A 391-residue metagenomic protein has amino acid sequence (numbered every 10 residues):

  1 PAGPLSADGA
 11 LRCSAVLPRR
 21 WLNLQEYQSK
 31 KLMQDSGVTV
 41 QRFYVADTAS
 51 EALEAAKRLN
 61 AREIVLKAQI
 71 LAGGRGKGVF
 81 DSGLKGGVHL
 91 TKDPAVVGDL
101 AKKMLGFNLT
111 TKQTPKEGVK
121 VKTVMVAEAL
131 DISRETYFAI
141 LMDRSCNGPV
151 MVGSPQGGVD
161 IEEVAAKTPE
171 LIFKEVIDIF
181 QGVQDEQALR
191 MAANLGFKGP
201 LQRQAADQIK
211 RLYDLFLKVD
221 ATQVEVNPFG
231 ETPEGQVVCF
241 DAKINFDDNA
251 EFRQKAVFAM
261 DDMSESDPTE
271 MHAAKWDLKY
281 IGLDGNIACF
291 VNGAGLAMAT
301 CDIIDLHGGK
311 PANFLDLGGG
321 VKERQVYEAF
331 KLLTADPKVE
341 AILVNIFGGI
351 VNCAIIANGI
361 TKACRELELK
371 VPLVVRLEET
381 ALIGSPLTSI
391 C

Functional and structural regions predicted by a protein language model:
A2-V226, G230-V344, A354-L367, E378-C391: ATP-dependent carboxylate/acyl-activation modules
G349: Catalytic core of bacterial c-di-GMP phosphodiesterases, primarily the EAL and HD-GYP domains, capturing alpha-helical
L369-V371: His-Asp phosphorelay/catalytic-motif detector in bacterial-type signaling
L373-L377: Short beta-strand elements of ligand-binding domains
